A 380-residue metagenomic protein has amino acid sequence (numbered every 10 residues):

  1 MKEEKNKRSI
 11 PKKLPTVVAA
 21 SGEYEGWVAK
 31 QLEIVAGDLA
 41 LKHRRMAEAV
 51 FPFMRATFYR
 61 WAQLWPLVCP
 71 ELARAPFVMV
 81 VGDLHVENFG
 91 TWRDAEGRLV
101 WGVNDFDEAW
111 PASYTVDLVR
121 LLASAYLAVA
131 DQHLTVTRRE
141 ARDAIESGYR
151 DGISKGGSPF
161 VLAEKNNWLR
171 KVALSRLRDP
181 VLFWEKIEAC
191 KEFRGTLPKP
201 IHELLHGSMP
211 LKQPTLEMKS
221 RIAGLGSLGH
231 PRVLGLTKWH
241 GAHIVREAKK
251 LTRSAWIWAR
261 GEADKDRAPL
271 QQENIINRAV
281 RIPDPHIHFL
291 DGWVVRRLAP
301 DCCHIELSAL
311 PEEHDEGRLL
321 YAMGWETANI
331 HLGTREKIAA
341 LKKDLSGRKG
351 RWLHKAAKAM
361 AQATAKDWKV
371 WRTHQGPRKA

Functional and structural regions predicted by a protein language model:
K2-V81, V86-S175, S208-A380: Conserved ATP-binding subdomain of kinase catalytic cores across diverse folds
N166-I201: Long, low-complexity segments enriched in small/aliphatic residues
K199-M209: Short, non-transmembrane alpha-helical segments in secretory-pathway proteins
